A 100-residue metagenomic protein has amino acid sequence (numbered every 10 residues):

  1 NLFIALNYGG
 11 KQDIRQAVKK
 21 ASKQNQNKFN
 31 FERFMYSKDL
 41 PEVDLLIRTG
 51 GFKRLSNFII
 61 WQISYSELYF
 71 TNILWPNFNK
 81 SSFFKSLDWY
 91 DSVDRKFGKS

Functional and structural regions predicted by a protein language model:
N1-S100: Flexible, compositionally biased loop and terminal segments
